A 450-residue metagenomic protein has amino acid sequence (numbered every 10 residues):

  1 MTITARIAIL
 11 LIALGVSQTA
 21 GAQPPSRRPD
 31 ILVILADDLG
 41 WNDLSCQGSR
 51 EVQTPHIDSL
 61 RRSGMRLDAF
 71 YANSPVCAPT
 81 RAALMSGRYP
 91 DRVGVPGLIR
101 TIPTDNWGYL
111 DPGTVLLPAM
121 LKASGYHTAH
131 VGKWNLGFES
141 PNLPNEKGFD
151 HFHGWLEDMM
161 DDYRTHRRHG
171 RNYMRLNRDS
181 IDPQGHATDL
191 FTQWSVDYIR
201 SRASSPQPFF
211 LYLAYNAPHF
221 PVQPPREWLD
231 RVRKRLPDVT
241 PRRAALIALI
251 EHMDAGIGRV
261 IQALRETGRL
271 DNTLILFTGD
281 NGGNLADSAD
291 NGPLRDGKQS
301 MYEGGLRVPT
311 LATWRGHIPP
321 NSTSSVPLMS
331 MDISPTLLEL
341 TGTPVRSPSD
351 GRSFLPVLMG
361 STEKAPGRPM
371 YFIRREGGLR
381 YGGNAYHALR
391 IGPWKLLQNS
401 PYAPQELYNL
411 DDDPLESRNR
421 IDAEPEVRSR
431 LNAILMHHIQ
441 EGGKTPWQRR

Functional and structural regions predicted by a protein language model:
M1-I3: N-terminal secretory signal peptides that target proteins for export/translocation
R6-S17: Bacterial N-terminal signal peptides
I7, G21-E406, L410, P414-R450: Formylglycine-dependent sulfatase
